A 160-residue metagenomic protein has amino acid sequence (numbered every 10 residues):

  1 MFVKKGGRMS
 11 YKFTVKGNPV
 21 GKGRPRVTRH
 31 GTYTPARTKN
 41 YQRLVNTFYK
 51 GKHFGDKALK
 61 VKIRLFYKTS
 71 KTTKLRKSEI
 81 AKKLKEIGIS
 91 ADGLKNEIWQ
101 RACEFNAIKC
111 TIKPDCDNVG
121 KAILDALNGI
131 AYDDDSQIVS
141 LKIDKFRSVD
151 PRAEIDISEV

Functional and structural regions predicted by a protein language model:
F2-V160: Acidic, proline/glycine-enriched N-terminal capping motif
